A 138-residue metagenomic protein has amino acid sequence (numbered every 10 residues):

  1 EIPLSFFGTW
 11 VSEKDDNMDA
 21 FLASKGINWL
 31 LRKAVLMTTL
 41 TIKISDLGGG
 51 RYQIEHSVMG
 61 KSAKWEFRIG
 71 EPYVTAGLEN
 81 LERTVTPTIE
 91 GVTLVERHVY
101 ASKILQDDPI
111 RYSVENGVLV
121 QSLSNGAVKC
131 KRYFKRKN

Functional and structural regions predicted by a protein language model:
E1-N138: Hydrophobic small-molecule pocket/channel-lining residues, especially in calycin-type beta-barrels
